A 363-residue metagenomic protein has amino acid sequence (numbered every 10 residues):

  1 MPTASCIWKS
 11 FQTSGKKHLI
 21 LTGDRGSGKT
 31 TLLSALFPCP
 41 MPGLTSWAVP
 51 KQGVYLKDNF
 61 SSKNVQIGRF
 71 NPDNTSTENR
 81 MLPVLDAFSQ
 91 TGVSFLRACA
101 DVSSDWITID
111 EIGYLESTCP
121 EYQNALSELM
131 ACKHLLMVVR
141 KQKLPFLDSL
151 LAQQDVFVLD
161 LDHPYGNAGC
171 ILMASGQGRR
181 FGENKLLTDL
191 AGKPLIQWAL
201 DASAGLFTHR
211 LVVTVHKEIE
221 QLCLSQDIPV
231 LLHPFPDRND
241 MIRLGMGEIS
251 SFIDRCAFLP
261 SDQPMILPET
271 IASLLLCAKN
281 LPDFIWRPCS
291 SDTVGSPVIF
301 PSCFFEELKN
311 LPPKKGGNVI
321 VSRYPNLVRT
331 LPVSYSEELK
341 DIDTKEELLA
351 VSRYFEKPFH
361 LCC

Functional and structural regions predicted by a protein language model:
R25: The conserved Walker
K29: Conserved lysine of the Walker
S34, P38-N79: N-terminal phosphate/diphosphate-binding loop that engages ATP/GTP or pyrophosphate donors across diverse enzyme folds
A98, I112-N167: Replace "adjacent to P-loop NTPase cores in ATP/GTP-dependent enzymes" with "adjacent to NTP-binding cores
G166-E183, P325: N-terminal nucleotide-binding beta1-loop-alpha1 segment
Q197-A257, E269: Conserved N-terminal catalytic core of the sugar/cofactor nucleotidyltransferase
H233, N310-C363: Conserved alpha/beta core of the MobA/IspD/sugar-nucleotide pyrophosphorylase nucleotidyltransferase superfamily
F235-E306: Conserved beta-loop-beta/alpha segment of the NTase-like Rossmann-fold superfamily that binds/positions NTPs
